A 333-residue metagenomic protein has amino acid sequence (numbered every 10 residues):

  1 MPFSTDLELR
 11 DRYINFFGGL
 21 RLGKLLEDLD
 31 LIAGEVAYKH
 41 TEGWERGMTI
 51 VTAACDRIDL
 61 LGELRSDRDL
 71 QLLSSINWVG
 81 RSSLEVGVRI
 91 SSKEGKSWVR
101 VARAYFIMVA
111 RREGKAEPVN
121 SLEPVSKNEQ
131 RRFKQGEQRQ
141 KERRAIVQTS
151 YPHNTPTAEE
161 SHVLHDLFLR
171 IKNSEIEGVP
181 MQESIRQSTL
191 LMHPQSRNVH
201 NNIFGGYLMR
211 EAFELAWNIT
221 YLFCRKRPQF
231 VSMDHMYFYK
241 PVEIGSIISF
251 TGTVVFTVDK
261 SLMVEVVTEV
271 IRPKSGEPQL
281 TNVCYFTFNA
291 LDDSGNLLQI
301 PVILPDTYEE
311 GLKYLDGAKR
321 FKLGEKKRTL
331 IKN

Functional and structural regions predicted by a protein language model:
M1-R21, K127-G205, K322-N333: Catalytic strand-loop segment that frames the active site of acyl-thioester-processing enzymes
P2, D59, I107-V109, T189-L191 (+2 more regions): Generic structural detector for well-ordered beta-strands
L20, A33-E85, V99-Y105, E214-E265 (+2 more regions): Hydrophobic beta-strand-centered segment that forms part of the acyl-chain substrate-binding groove
L29: Catalytic core of tubulin tyrosine ligase-like
L64-D69, N77-H153, I244, V255-N333: HotDog/MaoC-like acyl-thioester-processing domains
R197, N202, M236, V242 (+1 more regions): Flexible, active-site-adjacent loop/turn segments at secondary-structure boundaries
